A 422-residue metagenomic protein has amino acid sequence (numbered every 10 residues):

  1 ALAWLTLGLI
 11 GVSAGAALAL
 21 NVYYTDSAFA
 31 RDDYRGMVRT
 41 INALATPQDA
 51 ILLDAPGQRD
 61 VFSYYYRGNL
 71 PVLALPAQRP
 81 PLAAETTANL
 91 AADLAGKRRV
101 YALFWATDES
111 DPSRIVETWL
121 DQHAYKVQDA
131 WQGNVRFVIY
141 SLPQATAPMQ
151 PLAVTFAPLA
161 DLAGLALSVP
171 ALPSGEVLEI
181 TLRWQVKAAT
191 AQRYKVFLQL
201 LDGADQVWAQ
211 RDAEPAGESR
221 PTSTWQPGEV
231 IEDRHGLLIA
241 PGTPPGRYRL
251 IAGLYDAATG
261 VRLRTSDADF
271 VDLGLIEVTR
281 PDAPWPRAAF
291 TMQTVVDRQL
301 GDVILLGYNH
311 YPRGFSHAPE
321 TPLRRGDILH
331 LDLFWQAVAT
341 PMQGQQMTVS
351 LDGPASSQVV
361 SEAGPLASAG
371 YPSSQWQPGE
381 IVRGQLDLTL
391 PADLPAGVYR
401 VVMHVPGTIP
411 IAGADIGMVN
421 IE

Functional and structural regions predicted by a protein language model:
W4-V138, P151, L159, T190-Q199 (+9 more regions): Catalytic lumenal/periplasmic loop and adjoining terminal transmembrane helix of membrane glycan-assembly enzymes
P112-T118, D129, W208, P244 (+3 more regions): Beta-sandwich strand segments
Q144-P173, T279-R324: Low-complexity, acidic Ser/Thr/Pro/Gly-rich terminal tails and inter-domain linkers that flank the onset of structured
L172, V186-R193, L323, A337-G344 (+1 more regions): A short beta-turn/strand-edge loop motif at beta-sheet boundaries
E176-I180, Y194, D327-L331: Structural beta-strand segments of beta-rich domains
K187-A188, G236-P245, V338, D387-A396: Short, surface-exposed loop/turn segments at beta-strand-coil junctions that are enriched for proline with nearby
Y194, V230, P244-A252, M347 (+2 more regions): A short tyrosine-centered beta-strand micro-motif
P227-G236, P378-D387: Aromatic sugar-binding surface patches on proteins that engage polysaccharides or sugar-phosphate polymers
